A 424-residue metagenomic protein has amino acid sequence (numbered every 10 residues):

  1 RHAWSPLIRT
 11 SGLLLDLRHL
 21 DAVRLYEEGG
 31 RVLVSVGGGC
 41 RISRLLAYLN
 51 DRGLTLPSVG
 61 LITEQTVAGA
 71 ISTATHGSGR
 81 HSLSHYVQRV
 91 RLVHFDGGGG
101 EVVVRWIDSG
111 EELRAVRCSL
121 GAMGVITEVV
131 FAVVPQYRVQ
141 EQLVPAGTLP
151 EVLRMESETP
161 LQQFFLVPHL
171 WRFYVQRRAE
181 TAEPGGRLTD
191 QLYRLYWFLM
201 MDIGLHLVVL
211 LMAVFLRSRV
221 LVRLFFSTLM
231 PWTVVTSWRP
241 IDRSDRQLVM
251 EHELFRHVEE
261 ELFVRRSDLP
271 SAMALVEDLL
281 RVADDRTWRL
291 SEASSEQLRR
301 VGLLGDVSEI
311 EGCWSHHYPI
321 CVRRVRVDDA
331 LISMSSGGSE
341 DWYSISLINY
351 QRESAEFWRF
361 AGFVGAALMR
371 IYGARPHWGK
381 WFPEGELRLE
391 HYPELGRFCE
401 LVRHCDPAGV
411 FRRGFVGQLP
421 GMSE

Functional and structural regions predicted by a protein language model:
H2-E424: Noncatalytic alpha-helical scaffold of FAD-dependent oxidoreductases
